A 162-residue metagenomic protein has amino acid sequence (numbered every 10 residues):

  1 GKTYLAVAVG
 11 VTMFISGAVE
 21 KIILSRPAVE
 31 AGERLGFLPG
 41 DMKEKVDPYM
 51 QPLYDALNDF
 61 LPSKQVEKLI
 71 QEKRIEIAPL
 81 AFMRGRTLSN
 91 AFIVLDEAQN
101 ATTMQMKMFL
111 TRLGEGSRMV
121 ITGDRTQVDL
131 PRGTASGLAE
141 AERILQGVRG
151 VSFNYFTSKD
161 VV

Functional and structural regions predicted by a protein language model:
T3-L95, Q99-V162: Conserved helicase motor core of SF1/SF2 NTP-dependent helicases
